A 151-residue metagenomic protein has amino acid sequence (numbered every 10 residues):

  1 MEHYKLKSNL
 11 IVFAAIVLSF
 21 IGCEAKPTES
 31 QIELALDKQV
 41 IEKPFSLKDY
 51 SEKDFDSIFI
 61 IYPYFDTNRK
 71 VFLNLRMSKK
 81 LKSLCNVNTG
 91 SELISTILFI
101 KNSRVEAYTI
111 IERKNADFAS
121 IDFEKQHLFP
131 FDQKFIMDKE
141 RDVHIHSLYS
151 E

Functional and structural regions predicted by a protein language model:
M1-I21: Sec-dependent bacterial lipoprotein signal peptides
I21-S78: N-terminal export/targeting and maturation segments
Y64, K101, I110-N115, D122: A mature extracytoplasmic/lumenal domain signature
T67-N68, V105-A107, H144-I145, E151: Short, surface-exposed beta-strand/loop "edge" segments at domain boundaries and coil↔beta transitions
M77-N88: Short linear interaction motifs
N86-R104, T109: Short, structured surface segments that line ligand/substrate-binding pockets
N115-E151: C-terminal partner/receptor-binding element of secreted or periplasmic proteins
